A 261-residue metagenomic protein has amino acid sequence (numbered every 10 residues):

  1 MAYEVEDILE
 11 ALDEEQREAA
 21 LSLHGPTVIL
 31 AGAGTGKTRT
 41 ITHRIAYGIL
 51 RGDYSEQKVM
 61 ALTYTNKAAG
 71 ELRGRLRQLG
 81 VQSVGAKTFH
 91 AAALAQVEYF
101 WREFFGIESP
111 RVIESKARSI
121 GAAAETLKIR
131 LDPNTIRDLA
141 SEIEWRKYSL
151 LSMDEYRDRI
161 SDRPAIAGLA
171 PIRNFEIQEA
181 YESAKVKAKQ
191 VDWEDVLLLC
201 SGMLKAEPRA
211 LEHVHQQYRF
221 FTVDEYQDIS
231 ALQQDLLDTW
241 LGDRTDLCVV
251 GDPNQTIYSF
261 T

Functional and structural regions predicted by a protein language model:
M1-G106, E212, G242, Q255: P-loop NTPase Walker
V5, E10-L21, G25-I29, M60 (+3 more regions): Conserved helicase NTPase motor core
L23, R102-Q190, E194, Y218: ATP-hydrolysis module of ASCE/P-loop NTPase motor domains, specifically the Walker B Asp-Glu catalytic pair
T40, N134-D138, H213: Alpha-helix N-cap and coil->helix boundary residues
R73-R75, E98, G121, Q234-D235 (+1 more regions): Short amphipathic alpha-helical segments
L76, G80, F100, A124-K128 (+3 more regions): Conserved NTP-handling cores and scaffolds of large molecular machines
